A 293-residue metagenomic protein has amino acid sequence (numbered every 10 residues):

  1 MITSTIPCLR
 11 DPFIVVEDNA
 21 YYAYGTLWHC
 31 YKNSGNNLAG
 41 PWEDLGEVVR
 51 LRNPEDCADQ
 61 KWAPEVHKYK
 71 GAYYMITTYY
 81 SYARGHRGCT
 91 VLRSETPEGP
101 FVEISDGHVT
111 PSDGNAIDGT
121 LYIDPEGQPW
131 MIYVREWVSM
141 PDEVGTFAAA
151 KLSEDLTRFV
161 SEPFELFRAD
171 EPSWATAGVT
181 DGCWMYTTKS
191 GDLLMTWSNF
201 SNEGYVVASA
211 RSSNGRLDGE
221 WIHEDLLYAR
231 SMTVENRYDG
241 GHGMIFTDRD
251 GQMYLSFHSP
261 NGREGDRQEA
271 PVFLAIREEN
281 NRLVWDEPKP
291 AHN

Functional and structural regions predicted by a protein language model:
M1-N293: Carbohydrate-active catalytic/glycan-binding domains of CAZyme proteins, especially the secreted or lumenal ectodomains
